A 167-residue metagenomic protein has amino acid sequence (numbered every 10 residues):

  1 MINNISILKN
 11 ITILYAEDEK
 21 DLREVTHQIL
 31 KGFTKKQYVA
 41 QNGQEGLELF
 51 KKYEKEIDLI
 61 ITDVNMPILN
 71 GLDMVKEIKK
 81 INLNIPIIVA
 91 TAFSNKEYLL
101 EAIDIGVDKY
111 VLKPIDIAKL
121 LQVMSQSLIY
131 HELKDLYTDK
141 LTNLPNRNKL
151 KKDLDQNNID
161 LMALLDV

Functional and structural regions predicted by a protein language model:
E19-V39: Two-component/phosphorelay signaling modules centered on CheY-like receiver
N42-E45, N70-D73: Acidic catalytic/metal-coordinating carboxylates
K55-I61: Active-site beta3 strand of CheY-like receiver
M66: Receiver (REC) domain active-site loop signature in two-component systems and cognate sites in sensor histidine kinases
D73, S94-K109: Alpha4 helix (beta4-alpha4-beta5 surface) of REC/receiver domains from two-component response regulators
E97, I115-M124: C-terminal output helix
E132-D153, L165: Conserved nucleotide-binding and Mg2+-coordinating catalytic segments in signaling enzymes
